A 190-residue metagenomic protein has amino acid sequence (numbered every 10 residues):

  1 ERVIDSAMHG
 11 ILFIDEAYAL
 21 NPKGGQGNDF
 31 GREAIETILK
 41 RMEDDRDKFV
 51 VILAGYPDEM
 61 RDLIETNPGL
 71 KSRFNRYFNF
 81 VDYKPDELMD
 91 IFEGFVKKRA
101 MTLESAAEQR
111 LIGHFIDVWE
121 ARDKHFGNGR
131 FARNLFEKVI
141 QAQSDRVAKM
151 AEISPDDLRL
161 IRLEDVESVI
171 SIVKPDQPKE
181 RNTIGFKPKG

Functional and structural regions predicted by a protein language model:
E1-I14, I35-D44: Conserved alpha-helical scaffold flanking the Walker A/P-loop in AAA+ ATPase domains
A7-N28: Conserved P-loop NTPase "ATPase switch" module shared by AAA+ and STAND
H9-G10, G31-E33, L53-P57, T102-A106 (+2 more regions): Short coil/turn motifs at helix boundaries and re-entrant loops, enriched in small/polar and proline residues
D15, I38, F74, L88 (+2 more regions): Conserved RecA-like P-loop NTPase ATPase core
Y18-G25, I35-V81, K98-R99, A142: Canonical AAA+ ATPase core
D62-E65, F80-H125, S144-A151: Conserved C-terminal "switch" segment of AAA+ ATPases
G127-K149: C-terminal helical "lid" of AAA+/P-loop NTPase domains
A142-G190: C-terminal engagement/docking regions of AAA+ P-loop ATPases
